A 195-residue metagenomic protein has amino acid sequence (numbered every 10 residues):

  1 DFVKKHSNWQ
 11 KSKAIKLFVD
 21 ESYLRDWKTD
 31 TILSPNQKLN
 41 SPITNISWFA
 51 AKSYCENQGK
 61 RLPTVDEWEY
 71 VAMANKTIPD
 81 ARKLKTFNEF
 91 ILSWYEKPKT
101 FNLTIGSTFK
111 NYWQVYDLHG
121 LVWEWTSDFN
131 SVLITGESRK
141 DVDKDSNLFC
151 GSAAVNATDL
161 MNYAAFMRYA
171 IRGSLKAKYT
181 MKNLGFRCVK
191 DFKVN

Functional and structural regions predicted by a protein language model:
D1-Y23, P42-F49, G59, G120: A short glycine-rich, aromatic-capped structural motif
V3-K4, T126, V189: Protein kinase-like catalytic domain
H6-S7, N75, F192: A general structural signal marking secondary-structure boundaries and capping sites
L17, S22, T86-E89, D191: Intrinsic disorder/low-structure terminal segments
K28-G173, A177-K182: Functional-site microenvironments in short loops/helix caps that host divalent-cation chemistry
T180-N195: Short, structured beta-strand segments at or near domain termini in extracellular proteins/domains
